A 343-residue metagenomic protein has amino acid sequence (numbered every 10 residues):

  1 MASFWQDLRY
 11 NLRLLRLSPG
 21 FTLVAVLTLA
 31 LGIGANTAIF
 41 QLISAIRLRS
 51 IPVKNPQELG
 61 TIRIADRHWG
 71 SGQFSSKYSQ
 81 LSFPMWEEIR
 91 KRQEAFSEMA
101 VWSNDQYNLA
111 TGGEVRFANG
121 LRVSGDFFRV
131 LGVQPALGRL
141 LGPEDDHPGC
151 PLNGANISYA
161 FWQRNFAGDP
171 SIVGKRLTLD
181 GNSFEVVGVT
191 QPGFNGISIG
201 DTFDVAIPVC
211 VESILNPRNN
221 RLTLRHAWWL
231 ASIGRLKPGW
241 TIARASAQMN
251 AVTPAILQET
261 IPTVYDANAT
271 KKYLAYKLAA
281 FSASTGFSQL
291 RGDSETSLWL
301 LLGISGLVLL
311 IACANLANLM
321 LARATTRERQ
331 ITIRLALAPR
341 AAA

Functional and structural regions predicted by a protein language model:
M1-V24, V53, W69, E114-F117 (+3 more regions): Membrane-helix entry/capping segments
L12, R16-G20, A312-A343: Intracellular coupling helices
T28-I33, A251: Residue-level recognition of pore/gate-forming positions within transmembrane alpha-helices of multi-pass
L31-A65, L321: Alpha-helical transmembrane segments
G32, G303-C313: Hydrophobic transmembrane alpha-helices
G70-S97: Extracytoplasmic/periplasmic
Q106-Y107, N119-P143, L152-T296: Mid-to-C-terminal secondary-structure elements that act as membrane-proximal/extracytoplasmic interface segments
